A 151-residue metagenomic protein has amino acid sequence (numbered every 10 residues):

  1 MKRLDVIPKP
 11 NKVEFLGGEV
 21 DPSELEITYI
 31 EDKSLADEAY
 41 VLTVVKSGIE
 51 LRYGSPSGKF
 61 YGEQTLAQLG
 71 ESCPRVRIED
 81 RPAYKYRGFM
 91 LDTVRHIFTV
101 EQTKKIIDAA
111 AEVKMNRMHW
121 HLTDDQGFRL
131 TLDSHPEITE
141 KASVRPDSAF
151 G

Functional and structural regions predicted by a protein language model:
M1-E79, R87: Acidic, contiguous N-terminal accessory segments
P56-G58, H96, D125-G127: Solvent-exposed loop/turn segments at secondary-structure junctions within structured extracellular/periplasmic domains
K59-G62, T99-I106: Stable alpha-helical elements in mature extracytoplasmic
V76-F98, K105, A111-V113: An acidic-aromatic substrate-binding cleft motif
Q102-D125: Catalytic domains of carbohydrate-active enzymes, especially glycoside hydrolases
Q126-G151: Aromatic- and acidic-residue-enriched carbohydrate-binding clefts of CAZyme catalytic domains
